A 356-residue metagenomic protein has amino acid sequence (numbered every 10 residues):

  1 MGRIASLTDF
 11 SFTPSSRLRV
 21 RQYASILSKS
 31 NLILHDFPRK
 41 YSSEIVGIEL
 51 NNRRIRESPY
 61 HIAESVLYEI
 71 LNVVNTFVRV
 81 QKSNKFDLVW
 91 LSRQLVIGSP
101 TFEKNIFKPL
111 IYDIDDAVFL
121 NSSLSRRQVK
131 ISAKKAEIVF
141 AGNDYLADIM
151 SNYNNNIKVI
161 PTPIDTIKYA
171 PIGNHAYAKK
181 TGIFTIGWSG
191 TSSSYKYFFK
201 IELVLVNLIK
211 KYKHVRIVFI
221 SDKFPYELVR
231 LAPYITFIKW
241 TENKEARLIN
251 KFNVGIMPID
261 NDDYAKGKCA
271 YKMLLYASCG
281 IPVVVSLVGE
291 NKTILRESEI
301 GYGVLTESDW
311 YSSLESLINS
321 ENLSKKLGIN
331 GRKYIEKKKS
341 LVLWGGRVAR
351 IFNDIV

Functional and structural regions predicted by a protein language model:
D9-T13, R17-V20, S42-E44, L88-F107 (+2 more regions): An aromatic- and histidine-rich active-site surface loop
F12-A24, T166, K179-N250: Conserved catalytic-core segment of nucleotide-activated headgroup transferases in glycan assembly
V73-F86, I97-I106, Y112, A117-V139: Membrane-proximal helix-turn-helix segments that form the acceptor-binding/catalytic region of lipid-linked
L120-L124, I164-I183: Acidic anion/phosphate-binding donor-loop and adjacent secondary structure in glycosyltransferase catalytic cores
Y145, P163: Carbohydrate-associated surface elements
K196, E242-N243, R247-L248, N253-S278 (+1 more regions): Nucleotide-sugar-dependent
E297-S308, S316-N322: Conserved acidic donor-binding segment of nucleotide-sugar-dependent glycosyltransferases
N319-N353: A charged, aromatic-enriched C-terminal amphipathic alpha-helix characteristic of glycosyltransferases across folds
